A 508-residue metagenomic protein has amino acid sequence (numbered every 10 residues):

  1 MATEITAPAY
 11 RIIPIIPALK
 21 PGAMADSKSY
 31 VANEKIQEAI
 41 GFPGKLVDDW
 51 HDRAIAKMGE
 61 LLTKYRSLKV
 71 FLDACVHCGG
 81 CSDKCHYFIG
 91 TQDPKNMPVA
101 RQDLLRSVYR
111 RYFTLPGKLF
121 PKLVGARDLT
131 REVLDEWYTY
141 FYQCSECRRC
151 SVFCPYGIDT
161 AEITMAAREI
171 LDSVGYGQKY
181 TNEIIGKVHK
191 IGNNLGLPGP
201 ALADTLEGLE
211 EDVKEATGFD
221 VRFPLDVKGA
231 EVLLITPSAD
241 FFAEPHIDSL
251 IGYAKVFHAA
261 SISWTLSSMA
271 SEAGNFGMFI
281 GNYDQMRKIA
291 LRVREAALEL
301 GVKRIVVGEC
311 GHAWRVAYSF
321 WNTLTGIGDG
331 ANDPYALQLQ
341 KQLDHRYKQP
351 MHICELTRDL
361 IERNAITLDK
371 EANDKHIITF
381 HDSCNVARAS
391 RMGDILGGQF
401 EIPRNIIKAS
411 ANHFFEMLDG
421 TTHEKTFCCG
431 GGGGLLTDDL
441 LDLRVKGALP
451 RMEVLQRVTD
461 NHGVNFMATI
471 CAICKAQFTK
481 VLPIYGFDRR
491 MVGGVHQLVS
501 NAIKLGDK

Functional and structural regions predicted by a protein language model:
A2-F141: Ferredoxin-type iron-sulfur electron-transfer modules and their immediate structural context
G44, A56, L62-L72, Q102 (+2 more regions): Iron-sulfur-cluster electron-transfer modules
C75-C81, C85, C144-C150, C154 (+4 more regions): Short cysteine clusters
Y87-A100, Y156-R168, L440-R444: Short cysteine/histidine-rich zinc-coordinating motifs and their immediately flanking basic loops
G157, F241-L339, A387-A409, F414-K508: Cofactor-cradling patches in redox/metallo enzymes
F219-K228, K341-Q342, R363-N373: Short boundary motifs at domain starts and secondary-structure transition points
E231-F241, H376-A387, A468: Short hydrophobic beta-strand segments
Q349-I407: C-terminal amphipathic alpha-helical segment
